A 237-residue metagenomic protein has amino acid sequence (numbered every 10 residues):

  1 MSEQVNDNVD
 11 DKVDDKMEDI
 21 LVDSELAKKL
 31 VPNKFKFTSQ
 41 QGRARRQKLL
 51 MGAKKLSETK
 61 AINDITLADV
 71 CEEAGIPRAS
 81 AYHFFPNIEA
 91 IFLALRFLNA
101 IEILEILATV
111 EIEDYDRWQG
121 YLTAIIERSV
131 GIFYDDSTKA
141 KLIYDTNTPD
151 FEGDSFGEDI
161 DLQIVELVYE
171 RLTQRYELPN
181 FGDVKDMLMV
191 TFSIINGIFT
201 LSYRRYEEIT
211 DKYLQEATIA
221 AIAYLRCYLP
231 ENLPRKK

Functional and structural regions predicted by a protein language model:
S2-K60, D69, E73: Basic, helix-initiating cap at the start of DNA-binding domains
K48, G52-T59, E102-V110, I194-R205: Solvent-exposed, amphipathic alpha-helical segments
L56-A90, A94: Helix-turn-helix
S57, I91-E102, I143, I160 (+1 more regions): Alpha-helical DNA-contacting segments of helix-turn-helix folds
A94, A108-D135, T191: Hydrophobic alpha-helical connector segments
G120-A124, G131-I132, F151-E177, K185-M189 (+2 more regions): Amphipathic alpha-helical packing segments from all-alpha helical-bundle domains
I132-E152, Y169, G197-Y203, E207: Amphipathic alpha-helical segments used for helix-helix packing
K141, Q174-A221, Y228-K237: Hydrophobic/aromatic-rich alpha-helical bundle segments in the mid-to-C-terminal region
